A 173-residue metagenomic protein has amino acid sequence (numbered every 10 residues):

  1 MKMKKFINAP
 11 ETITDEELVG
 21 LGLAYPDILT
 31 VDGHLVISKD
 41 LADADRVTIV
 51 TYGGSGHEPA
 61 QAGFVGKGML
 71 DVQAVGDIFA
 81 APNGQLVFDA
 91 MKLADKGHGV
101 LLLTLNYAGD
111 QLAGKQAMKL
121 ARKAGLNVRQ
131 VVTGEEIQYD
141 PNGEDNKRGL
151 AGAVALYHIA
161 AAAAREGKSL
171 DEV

Functional and structural regions predicted by a protein language model:
M1-I49: N-terminal amphipathic/basic leader segments beginning at the initiator methionine
K2, A44-Y52, Q61-A74, I137-P141: Gly-rich Lys/Arg/Thr-decorated short loops/hinges at beta-loop-alpha junctions or inter-strand turns that position
K4, V47-G54, L70-Q73, G99-A108 (+3 more regions): Short glycine-rich or small-residue beta-strand-to-loop segments that form or flank ligand, phosphate, metal/Fe-S
K5-N8, G56, V75-P82, L105-G109 (+1 more regions): Alpha-helix capping and helix-loop boundary segments enriched in small/acidic/polar residues
H57, F64-G97: Glycine-rich oxoanion-binding loops at beta->alpha junctions
E58-Q61, Q85-F88, G109-K115, Q138-P141: Short glycine/serine/threonine-rich phosphate/pyrophosphate-binding segments that cradle anionic phosphate groups
F88-N106, L112, D145-H158: A structural-propensity feature for long, helix-poor, extended segments
V131-D171: Short alpha-helices
